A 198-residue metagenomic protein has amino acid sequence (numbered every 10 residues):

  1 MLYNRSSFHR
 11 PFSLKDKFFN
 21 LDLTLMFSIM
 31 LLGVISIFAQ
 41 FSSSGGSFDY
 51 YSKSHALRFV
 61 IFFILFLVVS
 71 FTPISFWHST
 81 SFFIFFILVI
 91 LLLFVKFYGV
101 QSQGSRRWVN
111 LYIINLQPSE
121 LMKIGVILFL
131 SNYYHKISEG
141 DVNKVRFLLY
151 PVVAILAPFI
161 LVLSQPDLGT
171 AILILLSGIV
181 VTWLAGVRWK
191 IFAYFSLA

Functional and structural regions predicted by a protein language model:
M1, K17-F19, S164: Intrinsic disorder/low-complexity signature
M1-R10: N-terminal Lys/Arg-rich, disordered targeting/topogenic segments
R10-I29: N-terminal membrane topogenic signal
M26-A198: Hydrophobic alpha-helical transmembrane segments of multi-pass inner membrane proteins, especially in bacterial systems
